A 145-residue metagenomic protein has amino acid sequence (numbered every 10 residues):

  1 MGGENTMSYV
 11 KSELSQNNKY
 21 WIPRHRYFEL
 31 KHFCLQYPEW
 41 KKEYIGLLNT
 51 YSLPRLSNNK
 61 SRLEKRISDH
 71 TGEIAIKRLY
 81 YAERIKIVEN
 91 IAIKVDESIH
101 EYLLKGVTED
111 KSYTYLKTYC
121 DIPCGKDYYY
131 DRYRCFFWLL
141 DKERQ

Functional and structural regions predicted by a protein language model:
M1-K94, T114: N-terminal interaction/assembly modules
E29, Q36, S98-Y102, R132: Residue-level detector of well-ordered alpha-helical segments, enriched for hydrophobic/aromatic packing positions
S52, K142-Q145: Short Lys/Arg-enriched helix C-cap and helix-to-coil transition segments that create basic nucleic-acid-contact patches
V95-S112: Short amphipathic alpha helix immediately N-terminal
G106-V107, C120, Y133: A general structural motif at alpha-helix termini
D110-D127: Helix-turn-helix DNA-binding module
Y129-E143: DNA major-groove recognition helices of helix-turn-helix
